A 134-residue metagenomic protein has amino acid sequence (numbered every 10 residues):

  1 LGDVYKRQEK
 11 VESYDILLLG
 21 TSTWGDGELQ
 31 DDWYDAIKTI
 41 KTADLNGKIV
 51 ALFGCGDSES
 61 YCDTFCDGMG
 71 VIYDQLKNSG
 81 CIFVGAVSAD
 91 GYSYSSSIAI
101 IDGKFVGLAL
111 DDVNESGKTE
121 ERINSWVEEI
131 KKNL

Functional and structural regions predicted by a protein language model:
L1-Y5: Short, small-residue-biased leader/transition segments that mark boundaries at the very start of proteins
S13-L134: FMN-binding flavodoxin-like domain, especially the glycine-rich phosphate-binding loop
